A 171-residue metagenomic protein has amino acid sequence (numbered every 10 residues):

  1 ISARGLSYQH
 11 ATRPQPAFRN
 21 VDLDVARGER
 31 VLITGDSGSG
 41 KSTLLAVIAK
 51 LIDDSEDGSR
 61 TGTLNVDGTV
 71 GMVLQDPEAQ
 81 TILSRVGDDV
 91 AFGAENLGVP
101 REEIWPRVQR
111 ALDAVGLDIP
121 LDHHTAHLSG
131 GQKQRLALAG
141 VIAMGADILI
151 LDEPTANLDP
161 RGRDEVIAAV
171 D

Functional and structural regions predicted by a protein language model:
A3, S7-N20, I52-D57, R101: A short, flexible loop at the N-terminus of ABC-type nucleotide-binding domains that lies
T34-D36: The feature captures the beta-strand-to-loop junction immediately N-terminal to the Walker
E102-P120: Conserved ABC ATPase "signature" region
H124-L128, Q132: Conserved ABC ATPase signature
L138, V166: Hydrophobic anchor residue at the start of the ABC signature
L149-D152: Catalytic Walker B motif of ABC-type/P-loop ATPase nucleotide-binding domains
D159: ABC-family nucleotide-binding domains
